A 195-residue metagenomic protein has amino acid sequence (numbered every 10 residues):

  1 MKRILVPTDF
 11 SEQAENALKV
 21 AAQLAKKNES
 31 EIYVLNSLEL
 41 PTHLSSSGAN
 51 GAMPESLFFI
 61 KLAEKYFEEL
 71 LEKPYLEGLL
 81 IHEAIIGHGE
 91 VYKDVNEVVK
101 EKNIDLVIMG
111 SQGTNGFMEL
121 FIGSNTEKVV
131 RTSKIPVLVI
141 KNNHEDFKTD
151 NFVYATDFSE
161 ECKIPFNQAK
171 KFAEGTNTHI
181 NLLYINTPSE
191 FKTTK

Functional and structural regions predicted by a protein language model:
M1-G51, N151-K195: Small/aliphatic-rich secondary-structure junction motif
Q23, V95-E145: Gly/Ser-rich helix-loop-strand patches that form or flank binding pockets for ribonucleotide-derived cofactors
Y33-L35, E83-G87, L138, L183: General small-molecule cofactor/ligand-binding pocket signal
A52-K65: A short acidic, glycine-rich active-site loop that binds or catalyzes chemistry on phosphate/adenosine moieties
L62, I86-E90, H144: Short beta->alpha linker loops
E72-V107: Structural beta-alpha unit
